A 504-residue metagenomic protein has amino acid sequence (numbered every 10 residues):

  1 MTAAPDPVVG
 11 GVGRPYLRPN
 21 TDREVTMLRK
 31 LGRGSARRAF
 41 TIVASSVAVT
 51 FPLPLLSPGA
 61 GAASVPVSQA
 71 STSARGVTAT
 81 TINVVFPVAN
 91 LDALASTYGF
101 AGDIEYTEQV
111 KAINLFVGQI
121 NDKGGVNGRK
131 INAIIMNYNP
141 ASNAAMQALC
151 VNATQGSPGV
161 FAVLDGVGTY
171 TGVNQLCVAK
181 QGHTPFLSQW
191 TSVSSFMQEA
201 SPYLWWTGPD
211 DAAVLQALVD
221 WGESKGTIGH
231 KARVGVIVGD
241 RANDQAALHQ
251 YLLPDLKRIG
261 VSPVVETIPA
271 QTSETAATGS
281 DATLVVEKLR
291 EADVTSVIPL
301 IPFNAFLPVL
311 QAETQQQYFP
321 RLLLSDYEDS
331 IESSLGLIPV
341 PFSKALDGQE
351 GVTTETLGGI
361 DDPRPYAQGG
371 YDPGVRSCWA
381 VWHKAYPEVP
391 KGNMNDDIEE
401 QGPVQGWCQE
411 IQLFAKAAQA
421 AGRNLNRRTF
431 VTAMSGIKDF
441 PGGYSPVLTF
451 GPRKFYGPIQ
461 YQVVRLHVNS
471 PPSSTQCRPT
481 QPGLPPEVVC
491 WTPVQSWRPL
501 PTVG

Functional and structural regions predicted by a protein language model:
G34-T50: Sec-dependent N-terminal signal peptides
T50-T72: C-terminal region of N-terminal signal peptides and the immediate post-cleavage residues of exported proteins
S64-A153: N-terminal extracellular/periplasmic Venus flytrap/periplasmic-binding protein-like
V65-Q69, R75, D347, S435-G504: Solvent-exposed, acidic/polar segments of extracytosolic/periplasmic ligand-binding ectodomains
A70, T107, D122-S201, T207 (+2 more regions): Beta-alpha junction/loop-to-helix N-cap segments that form part of ligand/metal-binding clefts
V160-A270, R321-G351, L357-G358: Extracytoplasmic ligand/sensor domains, especially the bilobed periplasmic-binding protein
G208, E313-C408, C490, V494-T502: Extracellular/periplasmic periplasmic-binding protein-like sensory domains
K391, N395, A418-T432: Short, charged, surface-exposed loops that flank catalytic or proteolytic processing sites
